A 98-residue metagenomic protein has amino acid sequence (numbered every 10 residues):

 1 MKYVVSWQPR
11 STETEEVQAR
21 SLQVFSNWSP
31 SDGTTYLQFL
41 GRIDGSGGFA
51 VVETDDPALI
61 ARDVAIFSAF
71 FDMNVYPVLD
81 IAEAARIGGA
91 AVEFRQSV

Functional and structural regions predicted by a protein language model:
M1-V98: Conserved, structured core segments of small domains
